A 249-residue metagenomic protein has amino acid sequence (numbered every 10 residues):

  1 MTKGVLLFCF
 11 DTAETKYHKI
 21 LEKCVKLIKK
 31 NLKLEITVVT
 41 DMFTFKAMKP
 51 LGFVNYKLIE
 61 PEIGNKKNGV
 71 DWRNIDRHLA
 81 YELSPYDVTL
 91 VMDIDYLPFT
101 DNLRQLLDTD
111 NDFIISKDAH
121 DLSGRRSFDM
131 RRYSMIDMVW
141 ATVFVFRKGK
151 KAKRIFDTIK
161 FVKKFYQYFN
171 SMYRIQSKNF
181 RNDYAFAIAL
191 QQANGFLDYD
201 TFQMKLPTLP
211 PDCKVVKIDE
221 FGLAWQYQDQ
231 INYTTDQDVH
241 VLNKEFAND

Functional and structural regions predicted by a protein language model:
M1-D249: Glycosyltransferase catalytic domains, chiefly GT-A lineage
